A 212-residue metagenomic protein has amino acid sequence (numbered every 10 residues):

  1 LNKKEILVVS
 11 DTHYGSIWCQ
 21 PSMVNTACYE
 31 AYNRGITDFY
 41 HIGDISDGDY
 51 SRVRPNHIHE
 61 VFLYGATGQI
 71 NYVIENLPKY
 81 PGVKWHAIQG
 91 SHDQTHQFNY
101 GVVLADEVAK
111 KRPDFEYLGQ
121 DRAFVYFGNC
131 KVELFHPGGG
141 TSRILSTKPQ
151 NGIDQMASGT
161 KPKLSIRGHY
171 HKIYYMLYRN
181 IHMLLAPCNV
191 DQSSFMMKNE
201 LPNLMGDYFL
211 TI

Functional and structural regions predicted by a protein language model:
L1-L7, F124-E133, Y178-I181: Beta-strand-turn-beta hairpins that frame and shape the catalytic cleft of phosphate-ester-processing enzymes
N2-G119: Core catalytic region of metal-dependent phosphoesterases/phosphodiesterases, especially metallo-beta-lactamase-like
Y72-W85, F124, K161-K172: N-terminal short leaders/motifs
R112-D114, G128, M197: Short, well-ordered helical secondary-structure segments
Q120-F124, D207: Short, acidic/polar N-cap/turn motifs at the starts of alpha helices
K131-I212: Conserved beta-sheet core of the metallophosphoesterase superfamily
